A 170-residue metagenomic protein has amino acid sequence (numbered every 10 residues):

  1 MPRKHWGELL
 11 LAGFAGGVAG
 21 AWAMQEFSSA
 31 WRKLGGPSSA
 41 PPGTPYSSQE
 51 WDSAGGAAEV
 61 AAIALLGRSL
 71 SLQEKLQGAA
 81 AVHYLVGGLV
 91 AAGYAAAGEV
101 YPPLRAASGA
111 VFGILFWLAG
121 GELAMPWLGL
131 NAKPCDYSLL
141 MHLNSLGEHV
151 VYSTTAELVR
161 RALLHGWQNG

Functional and structural regions predicted by a protein language model:
M1-G170: Short amphipathic, positively biased membrane-proximal segments that drive organelle/inner-membrane targeting
